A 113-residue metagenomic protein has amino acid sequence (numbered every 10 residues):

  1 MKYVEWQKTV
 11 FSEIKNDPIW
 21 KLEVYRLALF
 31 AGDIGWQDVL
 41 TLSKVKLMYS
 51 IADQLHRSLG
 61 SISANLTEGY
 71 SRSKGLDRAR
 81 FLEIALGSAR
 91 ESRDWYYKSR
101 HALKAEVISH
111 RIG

Functional and structural regions predicted by a protein language model:
M1-G113: Amphipathic alpha-helical assembly/interaction segments
